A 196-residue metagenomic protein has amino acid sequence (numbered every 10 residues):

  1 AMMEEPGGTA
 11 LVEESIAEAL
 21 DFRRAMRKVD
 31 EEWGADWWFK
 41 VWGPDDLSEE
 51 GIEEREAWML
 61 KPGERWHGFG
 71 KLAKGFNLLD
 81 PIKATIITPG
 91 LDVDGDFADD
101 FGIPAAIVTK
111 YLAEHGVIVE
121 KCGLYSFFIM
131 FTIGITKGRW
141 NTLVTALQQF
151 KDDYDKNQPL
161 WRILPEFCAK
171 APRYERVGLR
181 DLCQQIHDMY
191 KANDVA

Functional and structural regions predicted by a protein language model:
P6-A196: Non-catalytic terminal extensions of PLP-dependent enzymes
